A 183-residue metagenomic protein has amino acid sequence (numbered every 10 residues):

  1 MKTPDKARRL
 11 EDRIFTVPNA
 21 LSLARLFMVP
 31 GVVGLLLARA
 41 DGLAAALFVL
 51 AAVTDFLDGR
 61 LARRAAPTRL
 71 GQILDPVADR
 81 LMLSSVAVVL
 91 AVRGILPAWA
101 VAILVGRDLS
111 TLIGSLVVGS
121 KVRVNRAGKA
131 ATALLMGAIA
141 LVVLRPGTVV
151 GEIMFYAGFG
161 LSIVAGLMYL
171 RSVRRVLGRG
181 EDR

Functional and structural regions predicted by a protein language model:
M1-R183: Alpha-helical transmembrane bundles and membrane-interface segments of multipass inner-membrane proteins
